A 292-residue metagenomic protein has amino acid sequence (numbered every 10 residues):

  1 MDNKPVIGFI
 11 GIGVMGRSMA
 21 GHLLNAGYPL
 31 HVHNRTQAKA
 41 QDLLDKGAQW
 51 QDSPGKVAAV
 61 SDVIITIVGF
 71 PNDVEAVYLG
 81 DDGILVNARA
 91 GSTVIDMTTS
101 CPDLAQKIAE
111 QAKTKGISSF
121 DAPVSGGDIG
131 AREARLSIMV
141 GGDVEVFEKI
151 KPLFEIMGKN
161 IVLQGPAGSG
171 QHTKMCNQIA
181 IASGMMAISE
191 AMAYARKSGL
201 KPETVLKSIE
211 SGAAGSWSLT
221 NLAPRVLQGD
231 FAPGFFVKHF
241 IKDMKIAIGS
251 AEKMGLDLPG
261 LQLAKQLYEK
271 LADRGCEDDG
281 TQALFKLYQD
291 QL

Functional and structural regions predicted by a protein language model:
M1-T66, S92, M97-T98, D128: NAD(P)+-binding Rossmann beta1-loop-alpha1 motif at the extreme N-terminus of oxidoreductases
I7, S100-Q178: Rossmann-fold dinucleotide-binding core
M19-A20, K39, I108, L153 (+1 more regions): Hydrophobic residues within alpha-helices that form the first helical element adjacent to the glycine-rich loop
L30, W50, S118-F120, I161 (+2 more regions): Hydrophobic beta-strand scaffold residues
P54-T66, F70-I117: Rossmann-fold NAD(P) dinucleotide-binding segment
T66, A134, I138-G141, V162 (+4 more regions): Active-site-proximal catalytic alpha-helix in oxidoreductases
Q171, G215-G280, L292: Interdomain hinge/lid region at the active-site interface of Rossmann-like NAD(P)-dependent oxidoreductases
